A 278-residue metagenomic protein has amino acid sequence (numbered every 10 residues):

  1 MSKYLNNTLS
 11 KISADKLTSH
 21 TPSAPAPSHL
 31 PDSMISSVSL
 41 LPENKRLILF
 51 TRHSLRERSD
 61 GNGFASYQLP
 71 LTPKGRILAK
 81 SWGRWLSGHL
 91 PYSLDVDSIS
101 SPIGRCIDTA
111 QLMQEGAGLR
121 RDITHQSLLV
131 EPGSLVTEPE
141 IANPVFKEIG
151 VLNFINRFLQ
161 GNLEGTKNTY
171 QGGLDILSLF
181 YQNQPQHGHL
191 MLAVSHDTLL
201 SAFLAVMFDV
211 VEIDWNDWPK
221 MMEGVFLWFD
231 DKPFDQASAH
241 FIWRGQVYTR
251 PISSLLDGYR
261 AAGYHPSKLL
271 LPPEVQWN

Functional and structural regions predicted by a protein language model:
S2-I123, T166, D214-D230, H240: Active-site-proximal alpha-helix that buttresses catalytic centers in soluble enzyme cores
S2-N44, V130-A142, Q186-H189, S201-N278: Acidic, low-complexity terminal tails and accessory targeting/binding regions of phosphate-metabolizing enzymes
L30-M34, Q171-N183: A Trp-anchored, charged/polar loop motif used as the substrate-binding/catalytic surface of acyl/ester-handling
L47-I48, G188-V194: Residue-level preference for the first positions of well-ordered beta-strands
E57-R58, A65, L69-P73, Q111-L177: Phosphate-handling substructures
L90-S93, Y181-G188: Glycine-rich phosphate-binding loop signature in dinucleotide/nucleotide-binding domains
S98-T109, G150-N162, Q236-G263: A broadly tuned preference for mixed-charge, low-complexity surface segments
